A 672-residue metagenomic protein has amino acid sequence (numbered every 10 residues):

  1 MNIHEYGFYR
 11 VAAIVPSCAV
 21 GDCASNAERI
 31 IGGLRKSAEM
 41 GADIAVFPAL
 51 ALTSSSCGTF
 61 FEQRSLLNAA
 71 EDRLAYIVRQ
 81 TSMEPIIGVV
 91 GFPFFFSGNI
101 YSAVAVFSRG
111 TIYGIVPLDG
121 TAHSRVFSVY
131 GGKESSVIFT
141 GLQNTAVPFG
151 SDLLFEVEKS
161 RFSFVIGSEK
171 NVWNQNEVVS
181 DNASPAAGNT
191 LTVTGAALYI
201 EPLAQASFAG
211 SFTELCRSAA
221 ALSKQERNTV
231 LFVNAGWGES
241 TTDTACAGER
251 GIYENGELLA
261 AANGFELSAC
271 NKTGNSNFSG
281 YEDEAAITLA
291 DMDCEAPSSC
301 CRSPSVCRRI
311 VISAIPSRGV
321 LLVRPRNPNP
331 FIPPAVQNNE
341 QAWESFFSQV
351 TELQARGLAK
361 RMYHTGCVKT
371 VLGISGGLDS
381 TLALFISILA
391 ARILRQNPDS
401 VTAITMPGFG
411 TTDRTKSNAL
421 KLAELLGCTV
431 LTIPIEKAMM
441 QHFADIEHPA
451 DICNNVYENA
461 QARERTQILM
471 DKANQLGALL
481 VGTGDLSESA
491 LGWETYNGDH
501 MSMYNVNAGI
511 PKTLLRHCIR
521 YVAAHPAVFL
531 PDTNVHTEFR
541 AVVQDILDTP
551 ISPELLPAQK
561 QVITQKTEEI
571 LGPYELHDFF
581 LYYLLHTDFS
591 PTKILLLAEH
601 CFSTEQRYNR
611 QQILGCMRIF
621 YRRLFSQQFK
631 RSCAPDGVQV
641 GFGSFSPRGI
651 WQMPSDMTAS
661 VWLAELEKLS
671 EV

Functional and structural regions predicted by a protein language model:
M1-V371, L389-L394, V430: Enzyme catalytic cores with a strong preference for nitrogen-chemistry domains
Y9-R10, G21, E158, E226-N228 (+6 more regions): ATP/NTP-dependent adenylation/nucleotidyl-transfer catalytic domains that generate, transfer, or process NMP-activated
